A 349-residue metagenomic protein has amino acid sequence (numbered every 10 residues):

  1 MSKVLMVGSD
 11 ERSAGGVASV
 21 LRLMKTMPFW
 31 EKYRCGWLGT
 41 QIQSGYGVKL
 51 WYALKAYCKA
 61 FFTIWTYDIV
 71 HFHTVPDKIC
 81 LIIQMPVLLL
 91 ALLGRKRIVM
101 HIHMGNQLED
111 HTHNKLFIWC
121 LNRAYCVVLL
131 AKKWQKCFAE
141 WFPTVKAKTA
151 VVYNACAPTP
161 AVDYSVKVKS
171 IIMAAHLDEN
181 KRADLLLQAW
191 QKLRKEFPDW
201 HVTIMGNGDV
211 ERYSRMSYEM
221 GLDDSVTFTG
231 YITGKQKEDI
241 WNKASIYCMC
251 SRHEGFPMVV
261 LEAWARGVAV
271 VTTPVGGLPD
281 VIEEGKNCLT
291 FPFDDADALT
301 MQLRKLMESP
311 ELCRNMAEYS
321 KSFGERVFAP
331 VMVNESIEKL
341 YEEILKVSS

Functional and structural regions predicted by a protein language model:
L5-M6, D163-R194, T203-M205: Conserved donor-binding/catalytic core segment of Leloir-type glycosyltransferases
N122-A161: Donor nucleotide-sugar binding/catalytic pocket of nucleotide-sugar-dependent glycosyltransferases
S214-I232: Nucleotide-activated donor-binding/catalytic signature segment of Leloir-type glycosyltransferases, i.e., the conserved
Y231-I232, D239-A244: Short alpha-helical donor nucleotide-sugar binding micro-motif in glycosyltransferases
R252: Aromatic "clamp/platform" in nucleotide-sugar-dependent glycosyltransferases that forms part of the donor/acceptor
A269-T272: Short hydrophobic beta-strand element within catalytic cores of glycosyltransferases and related nucleotide-activated
E284-G285, L289-A296, K305-P310: Conserved acidic donor-binding segment of nucleotide-sugar-dependent glycosyltransferases
A298, K305, L312-V327, V333-K339: A short, well-ordered alpha-helix in the C-terminal region of glycosyltransferases
